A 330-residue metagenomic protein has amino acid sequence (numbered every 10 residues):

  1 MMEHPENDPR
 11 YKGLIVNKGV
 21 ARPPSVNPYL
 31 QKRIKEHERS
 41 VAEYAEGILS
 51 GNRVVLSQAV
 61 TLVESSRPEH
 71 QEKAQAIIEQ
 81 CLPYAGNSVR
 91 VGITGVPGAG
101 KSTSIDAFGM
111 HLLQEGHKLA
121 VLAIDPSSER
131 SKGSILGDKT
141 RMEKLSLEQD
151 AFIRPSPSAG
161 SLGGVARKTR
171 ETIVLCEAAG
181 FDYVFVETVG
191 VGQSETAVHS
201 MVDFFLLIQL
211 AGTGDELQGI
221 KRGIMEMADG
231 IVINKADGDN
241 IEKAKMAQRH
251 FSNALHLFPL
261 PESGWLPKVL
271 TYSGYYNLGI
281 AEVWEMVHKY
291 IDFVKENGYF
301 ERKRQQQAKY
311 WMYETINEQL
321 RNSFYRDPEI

Functional and structural regions predicted by a protein language model:
M1-L49, V55: Long, basic/Gly/Ser/Thr-rich N-terminal segments that mediate initial subcellular attachment or targeting
S40-G51, L56-T94, A99, T103-S194 (+2 more regions): Nucleotide-state-sensitive switch-loop elements of NTP-binding domains
V41-E46, A99, V232-D237, K268-S273 (+1 more regions): Short hinge/gating elements
L49, V63, R67-Q71, G98 (+6 more regions): Conserved phosphate/pyrophosphate-binding and hydrolysis machinery centered on Walker-type P-loop NTPases, extending
L56-Q58, T271, E282-I330: Long, well-ordered amphipathic alpha-helical subdomains in the mid-to-C-terminal portions of large enzyme subunits
I135, T172, A197, M201 (+5 more regions): Alpha-helical scaffold elements adjacent to nucleotide-binding pockets in ATP/GTP-utilizing enzyme cores
V198, A211-E242: Flexible active-site lid/hinge loop adjacent to a nucleotide/diphosphate and Mg2+-phosphate binding pocket
G230, A236-F293: Canonical P-loop GTPase G-domain recognition
